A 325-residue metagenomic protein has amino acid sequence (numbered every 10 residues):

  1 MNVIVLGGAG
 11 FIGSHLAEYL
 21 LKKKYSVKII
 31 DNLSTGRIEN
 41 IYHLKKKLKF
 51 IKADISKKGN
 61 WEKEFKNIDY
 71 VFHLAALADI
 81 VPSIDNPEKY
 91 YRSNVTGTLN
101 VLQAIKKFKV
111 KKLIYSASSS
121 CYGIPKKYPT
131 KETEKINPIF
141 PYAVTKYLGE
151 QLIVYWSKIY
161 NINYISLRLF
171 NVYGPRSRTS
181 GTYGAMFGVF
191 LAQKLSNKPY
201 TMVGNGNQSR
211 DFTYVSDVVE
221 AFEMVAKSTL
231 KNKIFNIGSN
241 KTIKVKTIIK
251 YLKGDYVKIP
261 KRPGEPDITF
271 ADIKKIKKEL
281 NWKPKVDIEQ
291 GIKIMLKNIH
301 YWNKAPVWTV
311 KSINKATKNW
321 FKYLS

Functional and structural regions predicted by a protein language model:
M1-V172, S216, K293, N298 (+2 more regions): N-terminal Rossmann-like NAD(P)+-binding domain of SDR-like oxidoreductases, especially those catalyzing
L16, F222-A226, I248-L252, I292-I299: Hydrophobic "lid"/C-terminal helical patch of Rossmann-like NAD(P)-dependent dehydrogenase/epimerase domains
V27, Y164, Y200, N232 (+1 more regions): Hydrophobic anchor at the start of a short beta-strand that flanks the dinucleotide cofactor-binding loop
G36, S56, D85, S93-T96 (+7 more regions): Residue-level signal for the nucleotide or nucleotide-sugar donor/cofactor binding architecture
Y147, V172-G188, S196-V203, N207 (+3 more regions): Glycine/proline-rich active-site loop of Rossmann-fold NAD(P)-dependent oxidoreductases
L148, L152, W156, M186 (+3 more regions): Hydrophobic alpha-helix immediately C-terminal to the catalytic Tyr-X-X-X-Lys motif of short-chain
N205-N207, I234-F235, I243-K250, G254-K274 (+1 more regions): C-terminal "lid/loop" region of Rossmann-like NAD(P)-dependent oxidoreductases
V215, T247, R262-I294, W302-V310 (+1 more regions): Conserved C-terminal active-site "lid" loop/helix of NAD(P)H-dependent oxidoreductases that clamps the redox cofactor
